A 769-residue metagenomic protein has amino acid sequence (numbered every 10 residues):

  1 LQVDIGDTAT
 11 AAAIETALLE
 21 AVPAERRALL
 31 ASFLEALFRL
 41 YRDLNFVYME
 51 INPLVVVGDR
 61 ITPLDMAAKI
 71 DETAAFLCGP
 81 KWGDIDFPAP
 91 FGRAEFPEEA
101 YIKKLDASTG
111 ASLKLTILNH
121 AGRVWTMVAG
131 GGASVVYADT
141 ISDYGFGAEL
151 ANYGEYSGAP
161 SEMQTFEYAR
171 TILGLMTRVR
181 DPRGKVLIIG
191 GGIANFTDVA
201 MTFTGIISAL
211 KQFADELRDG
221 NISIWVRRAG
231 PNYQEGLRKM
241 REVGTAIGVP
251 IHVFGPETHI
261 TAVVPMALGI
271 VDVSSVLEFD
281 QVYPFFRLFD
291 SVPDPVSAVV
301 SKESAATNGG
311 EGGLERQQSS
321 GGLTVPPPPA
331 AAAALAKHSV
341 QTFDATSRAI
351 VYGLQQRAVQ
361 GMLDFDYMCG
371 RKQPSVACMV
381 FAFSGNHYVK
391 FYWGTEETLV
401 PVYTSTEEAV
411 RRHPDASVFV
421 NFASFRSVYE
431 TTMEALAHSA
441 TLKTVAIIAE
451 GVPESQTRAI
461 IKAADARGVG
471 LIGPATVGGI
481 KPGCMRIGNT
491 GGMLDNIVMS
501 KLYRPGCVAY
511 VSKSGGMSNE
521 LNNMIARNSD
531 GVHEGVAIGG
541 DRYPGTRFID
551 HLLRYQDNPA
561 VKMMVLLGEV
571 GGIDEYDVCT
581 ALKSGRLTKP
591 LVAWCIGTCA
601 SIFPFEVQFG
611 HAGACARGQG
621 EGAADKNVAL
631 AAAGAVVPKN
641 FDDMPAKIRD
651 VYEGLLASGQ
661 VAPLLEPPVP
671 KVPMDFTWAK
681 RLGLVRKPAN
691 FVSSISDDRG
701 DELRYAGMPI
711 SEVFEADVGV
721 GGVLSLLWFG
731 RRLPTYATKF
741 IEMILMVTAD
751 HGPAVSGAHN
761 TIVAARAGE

Functional and structural regions predicted by a protein language model:
L1-W678: Catalytic-core regions of core metabolic enzymes, especially those transforming organic acids/acyl-group intermediates
Y48, V56, K671-E769: Hydrophobic alpha-helical bundle cores within soluble ligand-binding/oligomerization subdomains
